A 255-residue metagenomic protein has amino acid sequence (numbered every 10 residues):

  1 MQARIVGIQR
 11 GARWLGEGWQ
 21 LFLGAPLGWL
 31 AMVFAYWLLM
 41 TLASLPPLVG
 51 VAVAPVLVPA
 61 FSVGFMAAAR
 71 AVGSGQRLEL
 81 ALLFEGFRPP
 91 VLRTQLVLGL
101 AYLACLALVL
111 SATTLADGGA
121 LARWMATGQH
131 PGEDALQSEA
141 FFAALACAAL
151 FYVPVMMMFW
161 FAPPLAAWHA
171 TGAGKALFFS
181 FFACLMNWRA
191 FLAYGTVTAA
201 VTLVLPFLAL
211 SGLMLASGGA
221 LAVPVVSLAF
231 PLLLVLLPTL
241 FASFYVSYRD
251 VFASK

Functional and structural regions predicted by a protein language model:
M1-K255: Hydrophobic alpha-helical membrane segments
